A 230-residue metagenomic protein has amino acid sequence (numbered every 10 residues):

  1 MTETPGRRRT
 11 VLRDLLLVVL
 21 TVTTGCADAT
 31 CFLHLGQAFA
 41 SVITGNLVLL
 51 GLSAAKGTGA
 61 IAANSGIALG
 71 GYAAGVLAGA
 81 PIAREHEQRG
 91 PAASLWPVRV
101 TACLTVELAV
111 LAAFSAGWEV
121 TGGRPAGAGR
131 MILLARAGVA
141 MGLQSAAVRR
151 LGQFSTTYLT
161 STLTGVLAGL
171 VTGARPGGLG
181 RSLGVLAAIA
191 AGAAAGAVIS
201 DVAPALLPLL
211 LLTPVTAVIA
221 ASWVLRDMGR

Functional and structural regions predicted by a protein language model:
T2-R230: Alpha-helical transmembrane segments of multi-pass membrane proteins
